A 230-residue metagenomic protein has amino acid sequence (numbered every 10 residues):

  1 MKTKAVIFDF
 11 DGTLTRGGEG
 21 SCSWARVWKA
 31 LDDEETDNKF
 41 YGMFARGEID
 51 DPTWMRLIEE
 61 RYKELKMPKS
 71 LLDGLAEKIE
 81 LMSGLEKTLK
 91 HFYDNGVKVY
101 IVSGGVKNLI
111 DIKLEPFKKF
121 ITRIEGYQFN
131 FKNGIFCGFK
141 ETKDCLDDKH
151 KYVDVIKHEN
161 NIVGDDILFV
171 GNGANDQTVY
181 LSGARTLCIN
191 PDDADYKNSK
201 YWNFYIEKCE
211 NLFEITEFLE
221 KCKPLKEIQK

Functional and structural regions predicted by a protein language model:
M1-P52, R56-E60: Active-site neighborhood of HAD-like aspartate-dependent phosphohydrolases
S23-R26, G84, N108-I112, T178-V179: Phosphate- and divalent-cation-binding pockets in alpha/beta enzyme and binding domains that engage nucleotide-derived
P52-G84: Metal-dependent phosphoesterase signature
L75-E86, V102-G104, E125, E141-D147: Conserved beta-strand/loop elements of the cytosolic catalytic core of P-type E1-E2 ATPases, chiefly in the P-domain
L85, L89-E115, R123-Y127: Substrate-recognition element of Asp-dependent hydrolases with the DxDx(T/V) motif
S103-G104, G164-E207: Acidic, Mg2+-coordinating phosphoryl-transfer loop and its flanking beta/alpha structural elements, shared across
D111-I167: Substrate-recognition "cap/lid" segment bordering the active-site pocket of phosphatases
F139-V153, C209-E214, P224-K230: A polyampholytic, Gly/Pro-enriched intrinsically disordered region
